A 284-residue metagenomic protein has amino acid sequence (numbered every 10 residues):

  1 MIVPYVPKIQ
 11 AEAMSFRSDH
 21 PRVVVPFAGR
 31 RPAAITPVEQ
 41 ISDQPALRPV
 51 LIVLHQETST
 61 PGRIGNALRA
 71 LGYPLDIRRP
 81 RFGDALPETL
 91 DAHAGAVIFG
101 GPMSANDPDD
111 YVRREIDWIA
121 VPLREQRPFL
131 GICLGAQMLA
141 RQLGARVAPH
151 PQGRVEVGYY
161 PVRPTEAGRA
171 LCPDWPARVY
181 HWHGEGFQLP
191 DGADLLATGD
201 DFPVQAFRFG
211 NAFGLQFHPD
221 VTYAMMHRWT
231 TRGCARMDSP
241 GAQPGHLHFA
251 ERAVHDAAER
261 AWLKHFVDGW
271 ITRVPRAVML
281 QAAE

Functional and structural regions predicted by a protein language model:
P4-Q10, F16-R17, R22-D110, R114-R127 (+1 more regions): N-terminal beta1-alpha1 cap of cysteine-dependent amidohydrolase-like domains
I41-D43, I52, R163-E284: Amide-donor transfer/coupling interface in amidating biosynthetic enzymes
P61-R63, P87, D107-D109, A140-Q142 (+3 more regions): Short glycine-/acidic-enriched loop or helix-start segments at secondary-structure transitions that form or flank
G65-A67, H93, D110-R113, G144-V147 (+3 more regions): Short, glycine/charged-enriched secondary-structure capping and boundary segments
P74-D76, R146, R178, D194: Conserved beta-strand segments of alpha/beta enzyme cores
D91, V155, D191: Structured loop/turn residues at beta-strand edges in well-structured enzyme cores
P122-R146: Catalytic nucleophile loop
M138-W175: Ligand/cofactor pocket segment of small-molecule handling proteins
